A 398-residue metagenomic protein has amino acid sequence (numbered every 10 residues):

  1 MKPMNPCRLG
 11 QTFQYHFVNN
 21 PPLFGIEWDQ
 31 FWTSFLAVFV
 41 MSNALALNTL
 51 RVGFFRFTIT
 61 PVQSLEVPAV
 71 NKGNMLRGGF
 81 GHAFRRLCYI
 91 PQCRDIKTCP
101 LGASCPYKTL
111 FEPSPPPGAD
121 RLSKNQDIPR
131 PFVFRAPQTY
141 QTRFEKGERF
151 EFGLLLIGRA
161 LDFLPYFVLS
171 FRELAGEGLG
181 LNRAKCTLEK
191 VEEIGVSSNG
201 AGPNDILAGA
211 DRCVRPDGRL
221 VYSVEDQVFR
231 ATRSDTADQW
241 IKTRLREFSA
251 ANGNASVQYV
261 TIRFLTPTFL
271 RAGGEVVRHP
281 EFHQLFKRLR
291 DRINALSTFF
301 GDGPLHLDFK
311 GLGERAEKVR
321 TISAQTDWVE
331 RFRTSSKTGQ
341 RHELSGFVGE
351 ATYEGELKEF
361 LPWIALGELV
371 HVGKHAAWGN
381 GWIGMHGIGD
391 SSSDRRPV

Functional and structural regions predicted by a protein language model:
M1-M4: Methionine residue identity
F13, P21, T33-F35, S393: Compositionally biased, low-complexity intrinsically disordered regions
F35-V398: RNA-interacting cores
